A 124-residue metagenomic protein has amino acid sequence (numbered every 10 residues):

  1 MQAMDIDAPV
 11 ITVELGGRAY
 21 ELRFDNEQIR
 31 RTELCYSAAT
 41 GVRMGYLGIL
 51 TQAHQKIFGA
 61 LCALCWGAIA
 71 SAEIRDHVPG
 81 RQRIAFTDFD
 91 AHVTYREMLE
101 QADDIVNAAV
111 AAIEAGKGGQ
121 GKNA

Functional and structural regions predicted by a protein language model:
M1-A19, A39-K56, E73-A124: Charged interaction scaffolds used for protein-protein
L22-F24: Short capping micro-motif at the N-terminus of alpha-helices
N26-Y46: Short, surface-exposed, low-complexity cationic segments
E33, K56-I57: Short, solvent-exposed helix-helix connector turns and helix-capping sites enriched in acidic/polar residues
G59-S71: Short, hydrophobic/amphipathic alpha-helical patches that form generic packing surfaces within helical domains
